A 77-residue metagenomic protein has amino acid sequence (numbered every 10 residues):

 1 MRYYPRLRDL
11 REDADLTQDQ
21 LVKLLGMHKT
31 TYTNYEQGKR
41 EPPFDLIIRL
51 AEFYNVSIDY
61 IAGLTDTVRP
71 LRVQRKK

Functional and structural regions predicted by a protein language model:
M1-D13: A short, Lys/Arg-rich alpha-helix, primarily the initiator
R8, D19, I48: Residues within the helices of the helix-turn-helix
R11, V22, A51: The alpha-helix within a helix-turn-helix
D15-N34: Short alpha-helical DNA-recognition segment
E36, Y54, T65: DNA major-groove recognition helix of helix-turn-helix
D45-Y60: DNA major-groove recognition helix of helix-turn-helix/homeodomain DNA-binding modules
A62-K77: Short, charged recognition helix plus adjacent turn of helix-turn-helix-like nucleic-acid-binding domains
